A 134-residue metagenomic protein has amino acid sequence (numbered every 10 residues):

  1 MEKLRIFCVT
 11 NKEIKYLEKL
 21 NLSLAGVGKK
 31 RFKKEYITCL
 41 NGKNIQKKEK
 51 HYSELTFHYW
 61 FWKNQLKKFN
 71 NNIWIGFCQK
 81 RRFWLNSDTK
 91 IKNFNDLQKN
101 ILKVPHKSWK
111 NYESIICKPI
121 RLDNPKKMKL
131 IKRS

Functional and structural regions predicted by a protein language model:
M1-S134: ER/Golgi luminal nucleotide-sugar-dependent glycosyltransferases, focusing on the catalytic module
